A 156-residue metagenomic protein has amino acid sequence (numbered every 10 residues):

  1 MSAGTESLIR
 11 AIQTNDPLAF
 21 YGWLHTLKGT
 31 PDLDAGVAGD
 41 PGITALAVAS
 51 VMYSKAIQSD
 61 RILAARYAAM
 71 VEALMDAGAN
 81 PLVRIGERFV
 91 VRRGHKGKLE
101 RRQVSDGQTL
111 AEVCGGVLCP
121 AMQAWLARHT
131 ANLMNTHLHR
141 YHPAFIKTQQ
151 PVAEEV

Functional and structural regions predicted by a protein language model:
M1-H25: Extreme N-terminal segments of fungal proteins
S2-R10, P31-Q58, V83-G116, T136-I146: Ankyrin-repeat boundary/"N-cap" motif
D16-G22, G39-I43, A68: Intrinsically disordered, low-complexity segments that are common in secreted/host-exposed effector and toxin peptides
Y21-L33, A69-N80, W125-L133: Ankyrin repeat domain, specifically the short helix-to-loop turn at the C-terminus of the second helix of each repeat
I57-A68: Short coil/linker segments at helix-helix boundaries
V117-A124: Extracellular interaction modules
A127-R128, N132-V156: Terminal, low-structured helical/coil segments at or just beyond the last alpha-helical repeat
